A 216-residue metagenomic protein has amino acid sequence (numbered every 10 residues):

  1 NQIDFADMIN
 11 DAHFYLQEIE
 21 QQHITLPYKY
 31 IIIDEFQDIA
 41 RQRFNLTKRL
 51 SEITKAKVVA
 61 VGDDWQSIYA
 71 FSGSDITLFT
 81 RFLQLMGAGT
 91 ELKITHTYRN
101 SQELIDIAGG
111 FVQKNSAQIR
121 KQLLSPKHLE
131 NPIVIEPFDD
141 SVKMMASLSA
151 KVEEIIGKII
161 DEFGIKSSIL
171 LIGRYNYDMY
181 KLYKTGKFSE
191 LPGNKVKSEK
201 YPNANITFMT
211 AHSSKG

Functional and structural regions predicted by a protein language model:
N1-R81, H96, G216: Conserved helicase NTPase motor core
D4, D75, N100-E103, F111 (+3 more regions): Helical mechanochemical/support elements of P-loop NTPase systems and associated helical scaffolds
H23-T25, L50-T54, L83-M86, H128 (+3 more regions): Conserved catalytic network of the ASCE P-loop NTPase/AAA+ motor domain
Q66-S72, I76-L124, H128, E136: Conserved coupling/interface region of RecA-like P-loop/ASCE motor cores
Q84-G87, G109-A117, E153-G157, R174 (+1 more regions): Non-catalytic alpha-helical coupling and interface elements of nucleotide-dependent molecular machines and regulators
G89-H96, A117-G173, N205-I206: Inter-lobe coupling/hinge region of RecA-like P-loop helicase motors
D106-F111, V152, T207-H212: Short, surface-exposed amphipathic charged segments that create phosphate/polyanion-binding patches used for binding
G157-K215: Core RecA-like ATPase module of SF1/SF2 helicases and allied nucleic-acid translocases
